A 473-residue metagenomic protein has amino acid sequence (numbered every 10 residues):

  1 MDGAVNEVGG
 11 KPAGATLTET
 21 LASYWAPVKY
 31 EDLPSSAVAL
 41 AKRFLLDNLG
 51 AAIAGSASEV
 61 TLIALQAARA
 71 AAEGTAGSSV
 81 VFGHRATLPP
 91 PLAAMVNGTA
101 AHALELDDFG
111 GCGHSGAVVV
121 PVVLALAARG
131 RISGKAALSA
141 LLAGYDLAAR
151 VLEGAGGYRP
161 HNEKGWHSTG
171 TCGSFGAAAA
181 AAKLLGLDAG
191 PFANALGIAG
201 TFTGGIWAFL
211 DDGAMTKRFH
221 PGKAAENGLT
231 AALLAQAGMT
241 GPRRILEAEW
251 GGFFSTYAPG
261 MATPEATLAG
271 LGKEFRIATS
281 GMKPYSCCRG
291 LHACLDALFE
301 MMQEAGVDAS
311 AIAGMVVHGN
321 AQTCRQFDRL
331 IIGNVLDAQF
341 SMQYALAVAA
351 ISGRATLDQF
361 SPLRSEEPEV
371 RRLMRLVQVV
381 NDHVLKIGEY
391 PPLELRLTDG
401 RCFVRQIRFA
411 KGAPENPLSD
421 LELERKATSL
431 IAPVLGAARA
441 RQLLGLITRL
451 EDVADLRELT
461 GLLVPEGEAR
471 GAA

Functional and structural regions predicted by a protein language model:
M1-G113, G213-E226, T230-A473: Terminal-appendage/accessory-domain detector
L45-A51, P121-V123, C172-K183, L346: Hydrophobic mid-domain F-helix/FG-region of cytochrome P450s
G98-V151, A155: Hydrophobic alpha-helical hairpins/lids featuring a short glycine-rich hinge
G111-V118, A136-L141, R159-S174, F219-K223 (+2 more regions): Active-site nucleophile and cofactor-binding loops and adjacent substrate-binding regions of central metabolic enzymes
G116-L124, G173-A180, E226-T230, A293: Well-ordered alpha-helical segments within folded domains of soluble proteins
I132-A136, G156-G165, F175-A195, A208-R218 (+1 more regions): Active-site cavity-forming subdomains of large catalytic enzyme subunits
I198-I206: Flexible glycine/proline-rich, aromatic-decorated loop/lid segments
